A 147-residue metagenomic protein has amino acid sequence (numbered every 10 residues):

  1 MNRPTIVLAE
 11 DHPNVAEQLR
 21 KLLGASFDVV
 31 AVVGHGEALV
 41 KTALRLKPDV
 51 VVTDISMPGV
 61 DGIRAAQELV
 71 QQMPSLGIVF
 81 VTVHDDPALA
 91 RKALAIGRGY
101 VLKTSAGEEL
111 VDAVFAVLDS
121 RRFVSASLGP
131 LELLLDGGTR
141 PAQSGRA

Functional and structural regions predicted by a protein language model:
A9-E10, V33-G34, V51: Conserved sequence signature across two-component system core domains
E10-D11, D85: Acidic di-acidic motifs
H12-A31: Two-component/phosphorelay signaling modules centered on CheY-like receiver
H35-A38, P58-R64: Acidic catalytic/metal-coordinating carboxylates
K41, I63-S75: Short amphipathic alpha-helix used as the core "switch/output" element in two-component signaling
L46-V52: Active-site beta3 strand of CheY-like receiver
D54, T82: Active-site residues of response regulator receiver
A88-L94, R98, T104-A147: Short, flexible helix-to-coil linker/hinge segments that flank and couple to helix-turn-helix
